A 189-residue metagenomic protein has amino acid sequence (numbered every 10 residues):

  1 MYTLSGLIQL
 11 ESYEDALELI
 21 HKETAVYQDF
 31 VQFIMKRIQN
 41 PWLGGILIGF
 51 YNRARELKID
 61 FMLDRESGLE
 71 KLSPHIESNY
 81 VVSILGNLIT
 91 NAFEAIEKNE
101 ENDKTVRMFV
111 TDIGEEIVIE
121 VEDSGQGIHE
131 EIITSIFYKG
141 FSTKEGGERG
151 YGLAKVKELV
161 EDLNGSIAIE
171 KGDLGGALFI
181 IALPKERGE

Functional and structural regions predicted by a protein language model:
L4-I8, S78-E101: Conserved ATP-binding N-box helix of the HATPase_c
E18-A25, K36-L57: Short beta-to-alpha transition helix within the HATPase_c
M35, L63-I84: Conserved short strand/loop->alpha-helix "switch" segment adjacent to the catalytic nucleotide/phosphoryl-transfer site
D103-E115: Short beta-strand/loop element within the Bergerat-fold HATPase_c
D123: Acidic ATP/Mg2+-coordinating residue in the GHKL
I128-G140: Short conserved segment of the HATPase_c
V160-E161: Detector for a conserved hydrophobic position within an alpha-helical segment of the HATPase_c
